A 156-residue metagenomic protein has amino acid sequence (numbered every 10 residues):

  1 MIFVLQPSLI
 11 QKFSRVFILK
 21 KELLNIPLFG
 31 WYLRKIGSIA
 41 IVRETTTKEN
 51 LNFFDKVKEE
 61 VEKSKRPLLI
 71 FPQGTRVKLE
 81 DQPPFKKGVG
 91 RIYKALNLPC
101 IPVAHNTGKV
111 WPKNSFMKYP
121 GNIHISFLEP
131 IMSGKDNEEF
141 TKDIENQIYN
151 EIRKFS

Functional and structural regions predicted by a protein language model:
M1-T46: Catalytic core of membrane glycerolipid acyltransferases/transacylases, capturing the structured, soluble-facing
L51-S156: Non-catalytic C-terminal accessory region of glycerolipid acyltransferases and related lyso-lipid remodeling enzymes
